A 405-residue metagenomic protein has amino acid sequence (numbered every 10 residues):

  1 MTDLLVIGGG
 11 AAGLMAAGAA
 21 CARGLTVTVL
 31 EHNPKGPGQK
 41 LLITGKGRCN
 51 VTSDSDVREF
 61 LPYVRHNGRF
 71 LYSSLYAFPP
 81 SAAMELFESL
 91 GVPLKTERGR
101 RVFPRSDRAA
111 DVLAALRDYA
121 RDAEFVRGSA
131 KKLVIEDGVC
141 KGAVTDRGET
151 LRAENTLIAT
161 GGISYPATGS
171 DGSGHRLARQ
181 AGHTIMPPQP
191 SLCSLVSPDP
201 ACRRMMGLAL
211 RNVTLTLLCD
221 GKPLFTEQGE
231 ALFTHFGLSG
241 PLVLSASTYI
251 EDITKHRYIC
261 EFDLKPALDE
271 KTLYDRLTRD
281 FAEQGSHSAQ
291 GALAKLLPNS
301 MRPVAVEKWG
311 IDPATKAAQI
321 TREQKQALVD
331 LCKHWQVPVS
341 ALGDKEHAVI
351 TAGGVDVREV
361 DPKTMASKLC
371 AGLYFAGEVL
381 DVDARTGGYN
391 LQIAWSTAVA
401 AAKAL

Functional and structural regions predicted by a protein language model:
D3-V29, A401-L405: N-terminal Rossmann-like FAD-binding beta1-loop-alpha1 element of flavoenzymes
L5-I7, A130, A143, T150-P166 (+3 more regions): Short hydrophobic core segments
C21-K46: Glycine-rich FAD pyrophosphate-binding loop
P34-P37, L42-I43, V57-R58, P93 (+2 more regions): An anion/pyrophosphate-binding glycine-rich loop and adjacent beta-alpha core in soluble alpha-beta enzymes
S73-N155: Feature captures the FAD/FMN-dependent oxidoreductase FAD-binding
V126-K132, P303-D383: A glycine-rich dinucleotide-binding beta-alpha-beta segment and adjacent secondary-structure elements that constitute
N155-A201: Glycine-rich loop(s) and the adjacent beta-strand/alpha-helix scaffold that form part
S164-A181, D381-L405: A conserved FAD-binding loop/helix module that cradles the flavin
